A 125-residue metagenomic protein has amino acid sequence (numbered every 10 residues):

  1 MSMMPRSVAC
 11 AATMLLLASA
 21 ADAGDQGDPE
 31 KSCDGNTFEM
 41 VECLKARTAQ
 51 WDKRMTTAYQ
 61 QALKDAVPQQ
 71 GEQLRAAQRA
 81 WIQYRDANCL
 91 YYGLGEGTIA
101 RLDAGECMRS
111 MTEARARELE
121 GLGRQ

Functional and structural regions predicted by a protein language model:
M1-C10: Bacterial N-terminal signal peptides that target proteins for export
M4, S19-D22: Intrinsic disorder/low-complexity signature
A9-A18: Bacterial N-terminal signal peptides
A21-Q125: N-terminal alpha-helical modules
